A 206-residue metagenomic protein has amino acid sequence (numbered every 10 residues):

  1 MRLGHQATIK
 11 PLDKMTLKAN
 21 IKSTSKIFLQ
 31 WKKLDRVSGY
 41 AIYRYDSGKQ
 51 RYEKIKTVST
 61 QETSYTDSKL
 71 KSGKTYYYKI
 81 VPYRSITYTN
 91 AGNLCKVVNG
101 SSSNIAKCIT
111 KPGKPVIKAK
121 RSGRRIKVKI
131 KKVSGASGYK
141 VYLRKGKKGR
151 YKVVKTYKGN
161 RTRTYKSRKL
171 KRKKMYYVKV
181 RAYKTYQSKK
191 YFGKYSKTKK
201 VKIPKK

Functional and structural regions predicted by a protein language model:
M1, D67-T89, S167-K189: Beta-strand-rich modules
L3-R36, S72, N90-G135, K189-K206: Pro/Thr/Ser/Gly-rich low-complexity, intrinsically disordered linker/stalk tracts
L17, G39, G48-Q50, G113-V116 (+3 more regions): Beta-loop motif signature
Q30-K32, Y43, S68, K129-K131 (+2 more regions): Beta-strand residues in well-ordered beta-sheet regions across diverse protein folds
D35, D46-Q50, I86-Y88, S134 (+2 more regions): Solvent-exposed strand-loop boundary residues in beta-sheet-rich modules
Y40-I42, Y78, Y139-V141: Short beta-strand elements bearing conserved aromatic residues within extracellular beta-rich modules
Y43-K71, Y142-K171: Recognizes extended acidic, P/S/T-rich segments that occur within or adjacent to Ig-like beta-sandwich modules
